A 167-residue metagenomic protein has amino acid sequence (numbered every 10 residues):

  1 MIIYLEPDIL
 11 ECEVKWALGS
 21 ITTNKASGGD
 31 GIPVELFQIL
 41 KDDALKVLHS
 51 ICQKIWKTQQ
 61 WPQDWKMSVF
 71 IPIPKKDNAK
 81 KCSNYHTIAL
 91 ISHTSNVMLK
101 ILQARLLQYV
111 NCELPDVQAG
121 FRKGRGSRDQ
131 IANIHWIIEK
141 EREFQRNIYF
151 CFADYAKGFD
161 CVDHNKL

Functional and structural regions predicted by a protein language model:
M1-S83, A89, H93-V97, L114: Surface-exposed loop/turn segments and immediately adjacent short secondary-structure elements within folded domains
T22, K41, W56, L106-L107 (+3 more regions): Hydrophobic/aromatic-lined pockets within catalytic cores
K25-I32, K80-L90, D129-L167: Conserved catalytic palm subdomain of right-hand nucleotidyl-transferase polymerases, strongest for RNA-directed enzymes
I32-L40, Q118-R125, F152-G158: Conserved short loop/turn motifs at secondary-structure junctions
F37, H49-C52, Q103, H135-I138 (+1 more regions): Short, well-ordered alpha-helical packing segments
L99, G126-Q130: Phosphate/oxyanion-binding active-site loops and adjacent basic polyanion-contact surfaces
L99-K100, A104-F121: Electropositive, glycine- and tryptophan-enriched low-complexity nucleic-acid-binding patches
